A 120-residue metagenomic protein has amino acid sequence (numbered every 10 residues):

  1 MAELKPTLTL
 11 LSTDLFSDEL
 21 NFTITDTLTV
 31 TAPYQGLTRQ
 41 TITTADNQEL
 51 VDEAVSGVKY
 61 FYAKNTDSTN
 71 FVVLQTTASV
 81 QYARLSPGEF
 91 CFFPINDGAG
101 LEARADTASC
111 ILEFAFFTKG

Functional and structural regions predicted by a protein language model:
A2-N21, L28-Y34, A105-G120: C-terminal interaction-tip segments
D26-L28, T41: Serine/threonine-rich low-complexity intrinsically disordered regions
G36-R39: Short carbohydrate-recognition loop motifs
T41-V55, T107: Surface-exposed ligand/attachment interfaces on beta-rich extracellular proteins
D52, R84-A99: Beta-sandwich interaction modules
V55-Y60, K64-Q81: Short, surface-exposed beta-strand/strand-loop-strand elements in extracellular ectodomains
A63, V72-L74, L101-A103, L112-F114: Hydrophobic beta-strand residues in large extracellular and virion-surface proteins
P94-C110: Noncatalytic modules at the cell exterior or secretory-pathway interfaces, chiefly beta-strand-rich lectin/adhesion
